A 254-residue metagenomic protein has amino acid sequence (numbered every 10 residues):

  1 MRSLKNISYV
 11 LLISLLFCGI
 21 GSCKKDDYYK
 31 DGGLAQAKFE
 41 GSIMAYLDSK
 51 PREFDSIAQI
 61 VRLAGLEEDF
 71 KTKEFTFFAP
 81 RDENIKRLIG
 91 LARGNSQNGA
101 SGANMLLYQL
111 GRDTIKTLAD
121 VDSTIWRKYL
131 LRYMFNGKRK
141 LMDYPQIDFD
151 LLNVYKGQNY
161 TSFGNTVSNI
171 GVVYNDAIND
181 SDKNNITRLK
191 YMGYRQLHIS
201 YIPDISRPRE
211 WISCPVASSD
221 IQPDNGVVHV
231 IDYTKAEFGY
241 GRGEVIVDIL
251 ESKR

Functional and structural regions predicted by a protein language model:
M1-L11: Bacterial N-terminal signal peptides that target proteins for export
C18-S22: C-terminal motif of bacterial Sec signal peptides marking the signal peptidase cleavage site
C23-R254: Mature, structured domains of secreted/extracytosolic soluble proteins
